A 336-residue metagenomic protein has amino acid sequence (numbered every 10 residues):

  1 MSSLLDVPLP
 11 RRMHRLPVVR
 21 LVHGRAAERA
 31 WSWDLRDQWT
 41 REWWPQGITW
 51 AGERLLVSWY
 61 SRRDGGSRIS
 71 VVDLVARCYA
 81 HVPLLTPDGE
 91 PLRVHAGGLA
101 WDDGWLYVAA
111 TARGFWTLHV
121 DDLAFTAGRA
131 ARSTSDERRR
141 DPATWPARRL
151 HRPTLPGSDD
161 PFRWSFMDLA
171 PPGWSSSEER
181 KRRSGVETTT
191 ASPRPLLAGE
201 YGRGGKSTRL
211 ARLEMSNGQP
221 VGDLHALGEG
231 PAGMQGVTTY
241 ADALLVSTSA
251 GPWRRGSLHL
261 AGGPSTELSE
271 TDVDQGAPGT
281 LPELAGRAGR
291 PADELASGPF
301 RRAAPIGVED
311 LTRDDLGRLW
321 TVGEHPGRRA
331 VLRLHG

Functional and structural regions predicted by a protein language model:
M1-S67, G307: Beta-strand-rich domains and repeat architectures in extracellular enzymes and scaffolds, especially beta-propellers
R11-W39, C78-P91, R129-F166, G222-G230 (+1 more regions): Surface-exposed loop and turn segments in beta-propeller and other repeat-based domains that flank or scaffold
D37-G52, V94-D102, D159-P195, G236-Y240 (+1 more regions): Structural signature of eukaryotic scaffold interfaces centered on beta-propeller domains
W44, A51-A96: Short N-terminal edge-element motif at the start of the domain
W50-L55, R194-K206, V221-P291, R301: Loop/turn-rich, solvent-exposed surfaces of beta-rich toroidal or solenoidal domains
S61-R62, W105, A112, D121 (+6 more regions): Residue-level signature of beta-propeller blades and closely related beta-rich strand-turn architectures in secreted
R63-V71, G114-F125, G204-M215, P252-E283 (+1 more regions): Structural motif
V308-G336: Blade-level signature of beta-propeller repeat domains, shared across WD40, Kelch, NHL, RCC1 and BNR/Asp-box propellers
